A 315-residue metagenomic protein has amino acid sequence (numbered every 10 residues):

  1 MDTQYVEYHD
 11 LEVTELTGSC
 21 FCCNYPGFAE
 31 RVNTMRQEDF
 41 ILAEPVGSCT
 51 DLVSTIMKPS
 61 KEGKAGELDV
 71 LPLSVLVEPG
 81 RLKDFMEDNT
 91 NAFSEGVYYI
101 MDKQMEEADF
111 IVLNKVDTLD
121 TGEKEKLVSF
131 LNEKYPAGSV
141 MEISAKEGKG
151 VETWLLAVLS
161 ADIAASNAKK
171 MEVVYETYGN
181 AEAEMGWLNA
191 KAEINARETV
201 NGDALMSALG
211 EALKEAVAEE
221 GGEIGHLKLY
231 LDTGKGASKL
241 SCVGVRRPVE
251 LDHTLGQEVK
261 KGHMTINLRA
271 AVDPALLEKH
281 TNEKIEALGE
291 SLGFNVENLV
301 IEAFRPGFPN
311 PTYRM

Functional and structural regions predicted by a protein language model:
M1-Y99: Nucleotide-state-sensitive switch-loop elements of NTP-binding domains
D2-E7, E125-L131, H280-E286: Short, aromatic/basic amphipathic alpha-helical patches
E15, V140-I143, N298: A structural preference for short, hydrophobic beta-strand core positions in alpha/beta folds
Y25-P26, V53-S54, K124-E125, E152 (+2 more regions): Conserved strand-to-helix beginnings and helix N-cap segments that scaffold or border functional pockets
R31-M35, P59, G80, K115 (+5 more regions): Conserved, well-folded catalytic cores of nucleic-acid-processing and energy-transducing macromolecular machines
G47-T50, P79-K83, V116-L119, K146-K149 (+1 more regions): Conserved nucleotide-binding/hydrolysis micro-motifs of P-loop NTPases
Y98, D102-E182: Canonical P-loop GTPase G-domain recognition
S160-M315: P-loop NTP-binding site
